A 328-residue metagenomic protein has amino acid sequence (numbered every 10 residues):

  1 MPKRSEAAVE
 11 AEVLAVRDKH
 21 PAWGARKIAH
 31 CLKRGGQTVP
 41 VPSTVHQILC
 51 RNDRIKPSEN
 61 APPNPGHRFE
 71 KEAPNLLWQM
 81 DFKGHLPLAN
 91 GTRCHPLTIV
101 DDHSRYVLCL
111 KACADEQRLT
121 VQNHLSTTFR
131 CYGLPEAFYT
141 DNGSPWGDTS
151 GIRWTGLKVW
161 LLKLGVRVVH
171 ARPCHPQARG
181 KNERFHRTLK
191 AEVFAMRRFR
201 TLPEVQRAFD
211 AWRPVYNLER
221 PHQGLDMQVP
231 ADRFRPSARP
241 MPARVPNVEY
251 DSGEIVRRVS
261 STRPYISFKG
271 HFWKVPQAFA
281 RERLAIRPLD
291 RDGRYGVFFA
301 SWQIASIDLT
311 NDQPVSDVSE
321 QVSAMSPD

Functional and structural regions predicted by a protein language model:
M1-M80, H85, T155, V229-R239: Basic, flexible linker segments flanking DNA-binding modules in nucleic acid-interacting mobile-element proteins
E12-V13, I28, V45, D81 (+11 more regions): Mobile genetic element proteins and their domesticated derivatives, centered on retroelements and DNA transposons
T38, S43, L49-Y106, A114 (+4 more regions): Mobile-element integrase/transposase regions, centering on the N-terminal DNA-binding/Zn-coordinating module
G91, K111-A112, G147-I152: Short, solvent-exposed loop/turn segments at secondary-structure boundaries
L108-C109, A305: A structural microfeature
E116, L125, F129-S150, R172-C174 (+2 more regions): Acidic/histidine-rich, metal-coordinating catalytic segments
S150, L157-P242, A285, D290: Charged alpha-helix within mobile-element recombinases
N217-D328: C-terminal, beta-rich DNA-binding module of retroviral/retroelements integrases
